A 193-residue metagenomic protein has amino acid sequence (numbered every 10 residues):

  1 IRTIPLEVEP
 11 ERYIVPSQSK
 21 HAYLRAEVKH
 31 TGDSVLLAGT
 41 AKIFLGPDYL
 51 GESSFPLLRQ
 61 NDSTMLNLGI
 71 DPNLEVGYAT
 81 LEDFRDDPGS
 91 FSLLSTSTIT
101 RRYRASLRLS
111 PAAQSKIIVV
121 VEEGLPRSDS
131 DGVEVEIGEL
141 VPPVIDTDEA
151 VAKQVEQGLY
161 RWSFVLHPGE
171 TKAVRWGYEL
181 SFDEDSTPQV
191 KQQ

Functional and structural regions predicted by a protein language model:
I1-Q193: Long, intrinsically disordered, low-complexity accessory segments associated with secretion and vesicular trafficking
